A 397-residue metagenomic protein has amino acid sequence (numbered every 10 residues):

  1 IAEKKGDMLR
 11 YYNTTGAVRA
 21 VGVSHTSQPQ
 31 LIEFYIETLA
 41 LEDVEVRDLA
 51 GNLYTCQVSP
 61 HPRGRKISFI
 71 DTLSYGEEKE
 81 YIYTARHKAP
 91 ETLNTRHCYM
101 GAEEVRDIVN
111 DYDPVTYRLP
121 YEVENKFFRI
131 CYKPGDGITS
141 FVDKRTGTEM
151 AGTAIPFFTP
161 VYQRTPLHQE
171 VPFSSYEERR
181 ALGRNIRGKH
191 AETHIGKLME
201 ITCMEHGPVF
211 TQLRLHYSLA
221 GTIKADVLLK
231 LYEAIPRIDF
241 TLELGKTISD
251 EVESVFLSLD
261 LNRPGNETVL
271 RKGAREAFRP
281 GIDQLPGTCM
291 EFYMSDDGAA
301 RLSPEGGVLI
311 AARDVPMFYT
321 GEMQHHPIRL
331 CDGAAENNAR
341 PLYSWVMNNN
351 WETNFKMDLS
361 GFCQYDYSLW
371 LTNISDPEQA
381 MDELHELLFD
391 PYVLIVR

Functional and structural regions predicted by a protein language model:
I1-L244, L359-C363: Catalytic and substrate-binding regions of extracellular carbohydrate-active enzymes, especially polysaccharide lyases
V23, A234-A277, I374-I395: Acidic (Asp/Glu-rich), glycine- and aromatic
L41, Y117-L119, K126, M199-C203 (+7 more regions): Intrinsically disordered, low-complexity boundary segments flanking structured domains
E42, Y75, Y83-H87, D260-V269 (+1 more regions): C-terminal, active-site-flanking charged/polar segments
E45, L49, H216, T241-G245 (+12 more regions): Generic, well-ordered alpha-helical scaffold segments in large soluble proteins
K66-L73, L302-V396: Beta-strand-rich recognition/accessory modules
A89-E91, G221-I223, D250, E352 (+1 more regions): Residue-level signal for secondary-structure boundary sites
K246, V255-M323: Polysaccharide-binding surfaces and accessory modules of carbohydrate-active proteins
